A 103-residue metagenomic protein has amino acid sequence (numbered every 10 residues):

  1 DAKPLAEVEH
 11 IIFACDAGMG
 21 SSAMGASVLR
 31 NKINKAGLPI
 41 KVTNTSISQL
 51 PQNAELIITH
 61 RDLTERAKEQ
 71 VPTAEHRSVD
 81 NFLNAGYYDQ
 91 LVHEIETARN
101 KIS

Functional and structural regions predicted by a protein language model:
D1-H10, A98-S103: Intrinsically disordered, low-complexity non-transmembrane regions of multi-pass membrane transporters
A6-I47, A54: Conserved active-site segments centered on acidic
D16-A17, H60-D62, N81: Structural motif
M24-S27, K68-P72: Short amphipathic alpha-helical segments
T45-I47, R61-E65: Short, polar loop motifs at secondary-structure junctions
A54-I57, V71-F82: Active-site regions of enzymes building and remodeling cell-envelope glycoconjugates
R77-S103: Ser/Thr/Gly-rich flexible loops in soluble cytosolic domains mediating phosphotransfer, phosphorylation
